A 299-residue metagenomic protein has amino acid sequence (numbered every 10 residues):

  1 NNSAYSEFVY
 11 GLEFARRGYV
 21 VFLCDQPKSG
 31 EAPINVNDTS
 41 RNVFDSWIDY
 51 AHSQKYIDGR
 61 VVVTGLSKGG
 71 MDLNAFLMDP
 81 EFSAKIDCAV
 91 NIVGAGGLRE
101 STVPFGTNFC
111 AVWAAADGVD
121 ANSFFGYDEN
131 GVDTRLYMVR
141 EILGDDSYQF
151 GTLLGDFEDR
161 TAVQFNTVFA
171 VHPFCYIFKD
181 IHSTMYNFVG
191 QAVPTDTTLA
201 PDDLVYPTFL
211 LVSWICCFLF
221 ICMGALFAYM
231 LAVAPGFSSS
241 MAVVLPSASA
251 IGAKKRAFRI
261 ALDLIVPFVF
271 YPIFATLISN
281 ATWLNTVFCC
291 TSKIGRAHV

Functional and structural regions predicted by a protein language model:
N1-L204: Soluble extramembrane regions of membrane proteins in the secretory/endomembrane system
T195-G224, A228, A234-F258: Cytosolic-side membrane-insertion boundary helix
L231-F237, P272-F288: Membrane-helix interface motif
R259-P272: Alpha-helical transmembrane segments
C289-K293: Acidic, Ser/Thr/Gly/Pro-rich low-complexity segments that form flexible
I294-V299: Conserved small/polar residues in nucleotide/adenosyl-binding loops
